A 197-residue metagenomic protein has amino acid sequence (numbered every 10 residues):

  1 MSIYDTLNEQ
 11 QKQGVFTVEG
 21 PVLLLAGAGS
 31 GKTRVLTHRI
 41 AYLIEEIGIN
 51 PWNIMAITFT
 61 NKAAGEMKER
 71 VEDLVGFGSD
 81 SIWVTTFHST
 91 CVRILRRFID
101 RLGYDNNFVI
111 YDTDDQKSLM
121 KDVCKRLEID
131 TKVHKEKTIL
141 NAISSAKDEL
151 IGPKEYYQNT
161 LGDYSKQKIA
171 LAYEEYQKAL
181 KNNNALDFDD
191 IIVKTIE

Functional and structural regions predicted by a protein language model:
M1, A28, Y176-K178: N-terminal hydrophobic alpha-helix used for membrane targeting or insertion
M1-T6, R126, D130: Short amphipathic alpha-helical boundary/capping segments
I3-E19, F188-I191: N-terminal pre-P-loop "Q-motif" helix
I3-T6, K32, L36-H38, Y42-L43: Conserved RecA-like helicase ATPase core segment that couples NTP binding/hydrolysis to strand translocation
E19-P21, A41-I196: A basic/glycine-biased coupling hinge at the interface between accessory DNA-binding modules
G20-H38: Walker A/P-loop
